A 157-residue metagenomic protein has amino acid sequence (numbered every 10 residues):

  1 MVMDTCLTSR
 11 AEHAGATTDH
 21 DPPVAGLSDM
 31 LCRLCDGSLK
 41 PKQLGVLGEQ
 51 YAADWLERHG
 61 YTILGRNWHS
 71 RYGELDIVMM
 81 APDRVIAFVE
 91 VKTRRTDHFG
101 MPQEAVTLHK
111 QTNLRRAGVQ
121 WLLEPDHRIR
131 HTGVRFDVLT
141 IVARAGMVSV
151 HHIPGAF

Functional and structural regions predicted by a protein language model:
M1-V24: Intrinsically disordered, low-complexity charged/polar segments
S9, C32-R33, T93-R144: Catalytic cores of nucleic-acid endonucleases
D19, P23-R66: Acidic-basic catalytic patches of nuclease active cores, encompassing PD-(D/E)XK and other metal-cofactor nuclease
L39, Q43, L47, Y72 (+3 more regions): Residues at secondary-structure transition points
L56, L75-M79, D83-D97, L114: Conserved catalytic cores of phosphodiester-cleaving nucleases, focusing on short active-site segments
R71-E74, G146: Short acidic/glycine-enriched loop/turn segments that link adjacent beta-strands
G73, V85-A87, R135-D137, H151: Protein kinase-like catalytic core scaffold
T140-F157: Short, low-complexity, polybasic intrinsically disordered segments
